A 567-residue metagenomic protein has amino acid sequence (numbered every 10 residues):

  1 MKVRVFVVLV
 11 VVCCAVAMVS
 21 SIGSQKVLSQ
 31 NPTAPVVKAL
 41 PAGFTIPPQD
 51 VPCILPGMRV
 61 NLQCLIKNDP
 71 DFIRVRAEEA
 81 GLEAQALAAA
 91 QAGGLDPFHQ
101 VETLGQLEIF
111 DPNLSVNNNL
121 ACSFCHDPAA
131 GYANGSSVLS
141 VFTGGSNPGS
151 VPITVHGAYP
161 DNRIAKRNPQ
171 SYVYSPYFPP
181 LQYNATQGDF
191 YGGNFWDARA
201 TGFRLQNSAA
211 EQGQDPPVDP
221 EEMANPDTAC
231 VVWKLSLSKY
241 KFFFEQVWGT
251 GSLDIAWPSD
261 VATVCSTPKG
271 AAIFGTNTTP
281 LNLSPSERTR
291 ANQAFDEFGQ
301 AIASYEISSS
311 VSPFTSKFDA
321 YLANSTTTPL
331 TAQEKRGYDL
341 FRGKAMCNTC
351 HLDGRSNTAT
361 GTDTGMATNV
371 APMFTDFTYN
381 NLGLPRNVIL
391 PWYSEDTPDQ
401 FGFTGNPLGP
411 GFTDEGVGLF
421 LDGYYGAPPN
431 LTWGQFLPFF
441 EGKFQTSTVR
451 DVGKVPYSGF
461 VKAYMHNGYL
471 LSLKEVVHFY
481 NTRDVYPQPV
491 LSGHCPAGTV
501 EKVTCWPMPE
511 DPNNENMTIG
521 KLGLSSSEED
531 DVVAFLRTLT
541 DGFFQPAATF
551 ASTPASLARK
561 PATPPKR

Functional and structural regions predicted by a protein language model:
M1-V5: Positively charged n-region of N-terminal signal peptides that target proteins for export
F6-V8, S29: Short amphipathic alpha-helical "recognition" segments used for binding
V8-S20: Bacterial N-terminal signal peptides
S21-R567: Periplasmic c-type cytochrome electron-transfer domains
